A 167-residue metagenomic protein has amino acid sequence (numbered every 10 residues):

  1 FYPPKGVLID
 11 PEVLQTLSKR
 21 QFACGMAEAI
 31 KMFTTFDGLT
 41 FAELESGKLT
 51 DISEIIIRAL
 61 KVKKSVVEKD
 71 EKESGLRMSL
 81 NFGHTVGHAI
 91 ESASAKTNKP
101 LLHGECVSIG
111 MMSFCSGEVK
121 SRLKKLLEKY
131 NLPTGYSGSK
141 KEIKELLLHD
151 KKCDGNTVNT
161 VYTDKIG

Functional and structural regions predicted by a protein language model:
F1-S46: A glycine/threonine-rich phosphate-anchoring loop and its flanking beta-alpha core in nucleotide/phosphate-binding
F1-Y2, G6-V7, E71-K72, C153-D154: Solvent-exposed alpha-helices and their adjacent loops that cap or buttress functional pockets in soluble metabolic
P3, L76-R77, V158: A generic hydrophobic-helix recognition signal that picks specific residues within alpha-helical hydrophobic
K5-V7, C106, N159-T160: Structural motif
A27-A29, V119-G167: C-terminal charged capping/lid subdomain of soluble metabolic enzymes
L39-K141: Active-site segments that bind and position negatively charged phosphate/pyrophosphate groups
